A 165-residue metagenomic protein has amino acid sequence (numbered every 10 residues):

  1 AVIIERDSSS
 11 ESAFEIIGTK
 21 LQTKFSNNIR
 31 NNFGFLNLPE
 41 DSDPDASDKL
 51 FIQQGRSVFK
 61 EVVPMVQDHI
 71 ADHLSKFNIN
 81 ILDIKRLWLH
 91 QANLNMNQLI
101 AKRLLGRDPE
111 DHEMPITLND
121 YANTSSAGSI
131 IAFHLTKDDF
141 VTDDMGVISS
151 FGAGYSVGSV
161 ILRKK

Functional and structural regions predicted by a protein language model:
A1-K60, P64, D68, F151 (+1 more regions): Condensing-enzyme catalytic core mediating Claisen C-C bond formation in acyl metabolism
P44, L50, A71, E110-I116: Short, functionally important structural connectors and interaction interfaces within domains
R56, L74, N119: Short, flexible active-site loop motifs that bind/organize anionic cofactors or intermediates
V63, Q67, K85-K165: Claisen-condensing/thiolase-fold acyl-transfer catalytic domains that form or cleave C-C bonds in fatty acid
M65, H69-F77: Stable alpha-helical structural segments in soluble proteins, enriched in small hydrophobic residues
L74-N78, L105-D108: Alpha-helix termini
